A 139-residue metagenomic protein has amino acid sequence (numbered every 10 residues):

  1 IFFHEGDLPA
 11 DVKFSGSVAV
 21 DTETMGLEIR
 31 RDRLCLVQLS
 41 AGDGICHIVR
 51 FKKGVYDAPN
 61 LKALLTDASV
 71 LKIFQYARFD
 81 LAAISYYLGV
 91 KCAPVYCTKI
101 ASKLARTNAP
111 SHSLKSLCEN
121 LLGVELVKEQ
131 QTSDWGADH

Functional and structural regions predicted by a protein language model:
I1-V18, T22: N-terminal accessory regions of nucleic-acid-interacting proteins
F14, R33, T66-S69: Short, well-ordered loop/turn elements at secondary-structure boundaries
G16, R33-C35, I45: A generic structural signal for short beta-strands and their flanking turns/coil linkers
A19, E28, L34-S40: Non-catalytic, usually N-terminal nucleic-acid engagement modules in DNA/RNA processing proteins
T22-E23, Y76: Fold-independent oxyanion-binding glycine-rich loops and adjacent beta-strand/coil segments at enzyme active sites
T24-G26, I100: Short, glycine/acidic-enriched loop or turn micro-motifs at the edges of active sites
R30-R31, S111: Conserved strand-to-helix beginnings and helix N-cap segments that scaffold or border functional pockets
Q38-H139: Active-site-proximal helix-loop-helix substrate-binding element of RNase H-like nuclease domains
